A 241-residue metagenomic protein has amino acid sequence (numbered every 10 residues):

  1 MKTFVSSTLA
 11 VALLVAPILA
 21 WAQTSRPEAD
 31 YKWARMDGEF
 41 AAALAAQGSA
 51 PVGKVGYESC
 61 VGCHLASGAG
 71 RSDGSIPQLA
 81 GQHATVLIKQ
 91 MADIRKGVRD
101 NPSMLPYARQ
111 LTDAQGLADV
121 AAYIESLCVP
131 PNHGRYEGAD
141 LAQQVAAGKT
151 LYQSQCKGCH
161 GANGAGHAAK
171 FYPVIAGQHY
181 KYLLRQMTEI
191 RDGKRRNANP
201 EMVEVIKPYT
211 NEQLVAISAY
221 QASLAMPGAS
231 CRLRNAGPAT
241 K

Functional and structural regions predicted by a protein language model:
M1-A43, A92, K96, S223-K241: N-terminal export/targeting leaders of redox proteins
Q23-S25, R71-Q78, I94-L127, N132-G138 (+3 more regions): Axial heme c-ligation environment in periplasmic c-type cytochrome domains
S25-Y57, S72-D73, E125-L151, K241: Electrostatic cytochrome c docking/interface patches
Y31-W33, G48, V52-E58, V86 (+5 more regions): His/Met- and acidic-residue-enriched segments that coordinate or traffic transition-metal cofactors and support
D37-K96: The feature marks the first
G53, C60-A66, V120, I124 (+4 more regions): The canonical Cys-X-X-Cys-His
K54-V61, A84-I88, K149-Q153, K157 (+1 more regions): Sequence context surrounding c-type heme c attachment/ligation sites in exported
P131, R135-Q178: Surface-exposed interaction/gating patches
